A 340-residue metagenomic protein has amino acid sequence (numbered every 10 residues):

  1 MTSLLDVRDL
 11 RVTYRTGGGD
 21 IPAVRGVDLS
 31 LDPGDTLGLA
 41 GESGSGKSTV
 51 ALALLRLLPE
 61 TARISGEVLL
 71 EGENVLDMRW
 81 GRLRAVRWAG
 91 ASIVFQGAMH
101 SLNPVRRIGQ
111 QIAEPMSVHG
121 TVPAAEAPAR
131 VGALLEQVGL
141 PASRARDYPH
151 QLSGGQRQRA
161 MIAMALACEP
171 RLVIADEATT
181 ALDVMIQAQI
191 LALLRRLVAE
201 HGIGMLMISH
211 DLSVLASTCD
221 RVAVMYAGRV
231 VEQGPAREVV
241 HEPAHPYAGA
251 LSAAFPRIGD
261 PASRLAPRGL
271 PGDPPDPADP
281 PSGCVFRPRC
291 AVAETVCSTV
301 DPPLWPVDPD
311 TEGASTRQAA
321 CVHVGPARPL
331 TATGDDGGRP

Functional and structural regions predicted by a protein language model:
M1-E242, A253, G325-P340: ABC transporter nucleotide-binding domains
P235-P340: Charged, flexible cofactor/metal-binding loops and thiol motifs
